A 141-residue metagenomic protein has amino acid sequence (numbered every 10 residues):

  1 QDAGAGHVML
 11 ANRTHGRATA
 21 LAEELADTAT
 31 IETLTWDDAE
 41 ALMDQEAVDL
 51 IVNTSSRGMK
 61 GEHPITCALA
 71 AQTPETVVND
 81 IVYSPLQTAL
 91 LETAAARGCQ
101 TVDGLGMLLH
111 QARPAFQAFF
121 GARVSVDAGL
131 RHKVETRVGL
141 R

Functional and structural regions predicted by a protein language model:
D2-H7, A96-Q100: Conserved S-adenosyl-L-methionine
A3-T28: NAD(P)-binding Rossmann-fold cofactor-contacting core
A5-H7, A47-V48, P74-E75: A general structural motif
T14, L34, D38-P64, N79: Rossmann-like NAD(P)-binding element
A26-T30, T54, A70, F119-A122 (+1 more regions): Short, hinge-like loop/turn segments at secondary-structure boundaries
T54, G58-T76, Y83-T88: S-adenosylmethionine
P74-G129: Rossmann-fold NAD(P)-binding glycine/threonine-rich loop
V126-R141: A short, charged, Gly/Pro-tolerant segment at domain boundaries
